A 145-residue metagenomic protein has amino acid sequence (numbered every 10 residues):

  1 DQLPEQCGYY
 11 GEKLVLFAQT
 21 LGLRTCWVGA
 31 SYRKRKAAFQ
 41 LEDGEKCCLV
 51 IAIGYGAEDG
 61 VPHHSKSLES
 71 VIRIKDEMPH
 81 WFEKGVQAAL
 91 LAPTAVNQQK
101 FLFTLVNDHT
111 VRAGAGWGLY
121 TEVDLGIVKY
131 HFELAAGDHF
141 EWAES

Functional and structural regions predicted by a protein language model:
D1-S145: Acidic, surface-exposed loops and disordered segments
